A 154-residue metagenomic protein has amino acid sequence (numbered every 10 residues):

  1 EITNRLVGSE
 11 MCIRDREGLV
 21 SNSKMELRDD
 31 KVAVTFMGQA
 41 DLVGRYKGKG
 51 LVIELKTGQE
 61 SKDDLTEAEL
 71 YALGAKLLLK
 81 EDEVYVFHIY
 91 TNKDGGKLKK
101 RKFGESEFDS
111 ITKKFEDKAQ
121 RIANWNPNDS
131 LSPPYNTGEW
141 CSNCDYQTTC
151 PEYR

Functional and structural regions predicted by a protein language model:
E1-G8, C12-I13: Single conserved hydrophobic/aromatic residue that forms the stacking wall/gate of nucleotide- or nucleobase-binding
I2, L51, K99-R101: Short beta-strand segments
N4, V43, F87-I89: Conserved hydrophobic/aromatic positions in well-ordered beta-strands
R14-V20: Long, charged, glycine-rich C-terminal linkers/tails
R16, A40-L42, V86: A structural signal for short, well-ordered beta-strand segments
G18, E26, V32, E60-S61 (+2 more regions): Metal-dependent nuclease catalytic regions and adjoining charged, substrate-binding loops involved in nucleic-acid end
V20-L70: Non-catalytic protein-protein interaction segments used by genome-maintenance enzymes to assemble and couple activities
